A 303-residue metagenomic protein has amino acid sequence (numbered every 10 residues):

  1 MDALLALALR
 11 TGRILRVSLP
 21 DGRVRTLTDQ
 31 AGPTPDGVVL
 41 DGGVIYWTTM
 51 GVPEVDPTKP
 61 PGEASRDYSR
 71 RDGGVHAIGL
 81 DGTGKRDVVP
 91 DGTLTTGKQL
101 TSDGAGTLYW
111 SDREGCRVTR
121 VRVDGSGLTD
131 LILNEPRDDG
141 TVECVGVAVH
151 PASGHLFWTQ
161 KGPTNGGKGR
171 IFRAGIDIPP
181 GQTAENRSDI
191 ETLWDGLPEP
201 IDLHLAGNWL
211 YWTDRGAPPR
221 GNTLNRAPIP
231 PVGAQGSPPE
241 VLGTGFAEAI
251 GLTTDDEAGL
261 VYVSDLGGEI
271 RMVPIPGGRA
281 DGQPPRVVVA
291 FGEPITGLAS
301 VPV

Functional and structural regions predicted by a protein language model:
M1-A3, A31-G43, D91-G106, P136-H155 (+5 more regions): Beta-rich, blade/repeat-based domains predominating in secreted/periplasmic proteins but also intracellular
M1-V17, R23-D41, M50: Beta-strand-rich domains and repeat architectures in extracellular enzymes and scaffolds, especially beta-propellers
L4-T11, S18, W47-P57, Y68-S69 (+4 more regions): Conserved beta-strand positions in repeat-built beta-propeller and related beta-rich domains
T11-R16, V55-H76, C116-R120, N165-A174 (+2 more regions): Structural motif
S18-G22, G79-T83, R122-S126, G175-P180 (+2 more regions): Short loop/turn segments that connect beta-strands within beta-propeller blades
G22-D29, G84-P90, G127-D138, S188-W194 (+2 more regions): A short beta-strand motif characteristic of beta-propeller blades
T119-E191, L203, W212-T213, T223: Solenoidal tandem-repeat scaffolds enriched in leucines and small polar residues
L266-V303: Blade-level signature of beta-propeller repeat domains, shared across WD40, Kelch, NHL, RCC1 and BNR/Asp-box propellers
